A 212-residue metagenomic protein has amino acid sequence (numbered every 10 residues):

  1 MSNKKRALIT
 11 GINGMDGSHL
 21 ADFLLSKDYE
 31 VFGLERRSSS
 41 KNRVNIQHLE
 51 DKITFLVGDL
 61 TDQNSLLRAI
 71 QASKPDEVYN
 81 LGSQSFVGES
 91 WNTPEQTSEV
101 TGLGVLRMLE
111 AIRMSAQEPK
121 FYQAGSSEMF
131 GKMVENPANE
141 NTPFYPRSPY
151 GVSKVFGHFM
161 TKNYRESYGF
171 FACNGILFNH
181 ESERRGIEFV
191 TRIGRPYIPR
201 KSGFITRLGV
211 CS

Functional and structural regions predicted by a protein language model:
M1-S182: N-terminal Rossmann-like NAD(P)+-binding domain of SDR-like oxidoreductases, especially those catalyzing
S26, G33-L34, G58-T61, R195-S212: C-terminal substrate-binding subdomain of Rossmann-fold SDR/epimerase-dehydratase oxidoreductases
V155, H180-G194, R200-R207: Glycine/proline-rich active-site loop of Rossmann-fold NAD(P)-dependent oxidoreductases
